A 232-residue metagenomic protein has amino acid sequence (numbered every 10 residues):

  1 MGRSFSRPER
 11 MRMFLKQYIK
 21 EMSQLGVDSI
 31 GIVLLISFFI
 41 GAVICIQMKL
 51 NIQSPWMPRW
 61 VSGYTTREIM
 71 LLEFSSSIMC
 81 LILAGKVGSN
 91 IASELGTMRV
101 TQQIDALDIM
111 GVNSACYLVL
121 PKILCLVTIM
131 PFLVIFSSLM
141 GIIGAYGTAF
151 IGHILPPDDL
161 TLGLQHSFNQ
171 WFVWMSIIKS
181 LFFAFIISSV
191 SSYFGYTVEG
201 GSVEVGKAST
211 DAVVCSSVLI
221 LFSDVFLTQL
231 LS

Functional and structural regions predicted by a protein language model:
M1-K16, E199: Short, membrane-interfacial amphipathic segments enriched in basic
E9-L35: Membrane-interface helix starts
L25-I78, I82: Active-site cofactor/substrate anionic-group-binding motifs, chiefly glycine- and Lys/Arg-rich phosphate-binding loops
G26, I30, L34, F74 (+4 more regions): Selective transmembrane-helix segments that form parts of the transport pathway or gating/packing helices in multipass
I36-F39, L83, L120-A149, F182 (+3 more regions): Hydrophobic alpha-helical transmembrane segments that constitute the membrane-spanning cores of multi-pass membrane
Q47-L71, S138-L181, S189-A208, L230-S232: Membrane-interfacial helix-loop-helix connectors in multipass membrane proteins
S62-D105, V190: Hydrophobic alpha-helical transmembrane segments of multi-pass membrane transport proteins
L95-L120, V205: Short cytoplasmic-facing helical segments at TM-TM junctions of multi-pass membrane proteins
